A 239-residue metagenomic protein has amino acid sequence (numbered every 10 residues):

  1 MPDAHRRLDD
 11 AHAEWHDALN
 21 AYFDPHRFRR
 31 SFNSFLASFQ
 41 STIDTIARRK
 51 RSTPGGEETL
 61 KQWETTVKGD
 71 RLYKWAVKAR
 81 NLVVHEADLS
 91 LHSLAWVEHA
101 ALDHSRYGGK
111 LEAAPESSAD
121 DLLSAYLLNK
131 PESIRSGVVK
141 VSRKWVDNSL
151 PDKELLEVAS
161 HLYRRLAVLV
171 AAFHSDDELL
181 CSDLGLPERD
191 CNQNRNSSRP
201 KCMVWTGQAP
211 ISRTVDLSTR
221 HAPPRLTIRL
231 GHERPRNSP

Functional and structural regions predicted by a protein language model:
M1-N33, G55-P239: Acidic, Ser/Thr/Gly/Pro-rich intrinsically disordered interaction regions
F32-I46: Hydrophobic alpha-helical packing segments in soluble, helical-rich domains
